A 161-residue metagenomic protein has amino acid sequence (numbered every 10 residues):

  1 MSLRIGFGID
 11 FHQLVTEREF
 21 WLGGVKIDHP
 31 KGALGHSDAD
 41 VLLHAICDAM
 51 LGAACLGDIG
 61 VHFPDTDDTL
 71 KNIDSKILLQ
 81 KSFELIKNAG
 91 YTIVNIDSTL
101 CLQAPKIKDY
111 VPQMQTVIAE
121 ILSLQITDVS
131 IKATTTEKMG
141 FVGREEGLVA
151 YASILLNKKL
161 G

Functional and structural regions predicted by a protein language model:
S2-P112, L122: RNase III-family endoribonuclease catalytic core
V111-Q115, E145: Short, low-complexity, polybasic intrinsically disordered segments
V117-E120: Alpha-helical support elements that line or immediately flank enzyme active sites and cofactor-binding pockets
Q125-D128: Short acidic capping loops at alpha-helix termini that bridge into adjacent secondary structure
I131-T135: Pyridoxal 5′-phosphate
K138-G140: Short acidic, Gly/Pro-enriched loop/turn segments at secondary-structure junctions
V142-G161: C-terminal edge-of-domain segments
